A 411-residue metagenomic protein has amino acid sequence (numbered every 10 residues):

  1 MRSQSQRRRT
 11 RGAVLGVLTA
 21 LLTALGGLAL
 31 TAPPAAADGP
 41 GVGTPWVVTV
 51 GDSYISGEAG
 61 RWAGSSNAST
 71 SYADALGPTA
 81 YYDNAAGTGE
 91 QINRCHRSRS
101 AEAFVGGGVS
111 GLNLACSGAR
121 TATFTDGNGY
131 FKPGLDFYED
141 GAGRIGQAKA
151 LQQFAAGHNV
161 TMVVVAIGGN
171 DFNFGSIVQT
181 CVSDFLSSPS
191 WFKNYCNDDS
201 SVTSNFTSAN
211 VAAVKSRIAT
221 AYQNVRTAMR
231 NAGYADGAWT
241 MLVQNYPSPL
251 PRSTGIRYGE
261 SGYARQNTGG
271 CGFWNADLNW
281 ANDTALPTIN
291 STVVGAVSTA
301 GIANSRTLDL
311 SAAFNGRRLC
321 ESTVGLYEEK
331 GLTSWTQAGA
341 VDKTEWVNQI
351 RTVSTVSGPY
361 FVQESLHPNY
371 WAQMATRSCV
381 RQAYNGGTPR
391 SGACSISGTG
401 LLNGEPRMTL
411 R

Functional and structural regions predicted by a protein language model:
M1-A37: Secretory targeting and sorting signals
P34-T49, R144-V163, A221-T240: Short amphipathic alpha-helices and their capping/turn segments at secondary-structure boundaries
P40-G41, G57-A63, T123-G127, F174-Q179 (+1 more regions): Short, solvent-exposed loop/turn and secondary-structure capping segments
P45-W62, A73, N170-F172, Y370: Catalytic nucleophile-elbow at a beta strand-turn-alpha helix junction centered on a G-D-S/GDSL motif, marking
S53-G57, C116-A122, G169-F174, P247-P251 (+1 more regions): Solvent-exposed loop/turn segments at secondary-structure junctions within structured extracellular/periplasmic domains
T70-A209, A213: Conserved SGNH/GDSL esterase-like catalytic core that processes O-acyl groups on lipids and polysaccharides
E102-G111, A213-T240, D277-D309: A structural motif corresponding to the C-terminal end of an alpha-helix and its immediate exit/capping segment
S248-H367: Mobile gating loops/cap/lid regions near enzyme active sites that modulate substrate access
